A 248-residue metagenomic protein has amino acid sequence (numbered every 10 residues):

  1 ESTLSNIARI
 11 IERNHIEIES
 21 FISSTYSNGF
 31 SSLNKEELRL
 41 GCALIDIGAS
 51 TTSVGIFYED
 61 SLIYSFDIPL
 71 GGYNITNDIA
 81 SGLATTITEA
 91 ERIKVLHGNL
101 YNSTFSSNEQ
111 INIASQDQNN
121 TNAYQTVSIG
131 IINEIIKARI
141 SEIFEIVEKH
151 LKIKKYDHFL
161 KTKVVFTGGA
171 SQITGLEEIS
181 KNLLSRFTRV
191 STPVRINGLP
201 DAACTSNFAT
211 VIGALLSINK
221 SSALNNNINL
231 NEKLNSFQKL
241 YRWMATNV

Functional and structural regions predicted by a protein language model:
E1-A43, S61-I63, T86-I87, R92-N133 (+5 more regions): Nucleotide/phosphate-binding catalytic cleft detector across ATP-hydrolyzing and phosphate-transferring enzymes
S2, N99-Y101, F159-L183: Glycine-rich phosphate-binding loops at beta-strand->alpha-helix junctions
I11, D46, I79, V147 (+2 more regions): Residue-level signature of catalytic and energy-coupling elements of molecular machines, predominantly ATP/GTP-dependent
E36, L44-T51, F57-D60, P69-Y73 (+1 more regions): A short acidic Gly-Thr/Ser loop motif
P69-I93: A conserved active-site cap/scaffold subdomain adjacent to cofactor or substrate pockets
N77, G130, E134, A138-E145 (+6 more regions): Feature representing long, continuous alpha-helical segments
F144, E148-T162: Phosphate/pyrophosphate-binding loops at sites that engage ATP/ADP/AMP, CoA/4′-phosphopantetheine, polyphosphate
L176-A203: Catalytic phosphate/nucleotide-handling subdomain of diverse soluble enzymes
